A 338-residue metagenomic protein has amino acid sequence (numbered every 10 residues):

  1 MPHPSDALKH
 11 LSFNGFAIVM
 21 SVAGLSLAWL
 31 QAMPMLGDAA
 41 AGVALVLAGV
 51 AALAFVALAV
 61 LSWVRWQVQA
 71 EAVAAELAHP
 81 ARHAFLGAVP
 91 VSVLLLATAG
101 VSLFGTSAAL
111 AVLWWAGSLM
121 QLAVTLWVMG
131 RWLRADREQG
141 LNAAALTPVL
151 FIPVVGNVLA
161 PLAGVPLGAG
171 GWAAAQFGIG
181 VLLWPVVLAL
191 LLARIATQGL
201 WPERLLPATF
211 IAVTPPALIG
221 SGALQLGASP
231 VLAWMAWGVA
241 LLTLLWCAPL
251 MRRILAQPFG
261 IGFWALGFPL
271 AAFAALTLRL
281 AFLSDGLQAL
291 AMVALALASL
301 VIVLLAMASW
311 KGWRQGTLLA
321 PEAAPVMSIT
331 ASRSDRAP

Functional and structural regions predicted by a protein language model:
M1-A59, A306-W310, A324: N-terminal signal-anchor module of multipass membrane proteins
P2-A28, A70-A97, W114-G117, L133-L162 (+5 more regions): Juxtamembrane helix-loop boundaries in multi-pass membrane proteins
W29-V43, G100-L110, L162-A174, G222-L232 (+1 more regions): Helix-coil boundary and interhelical linker segments in multi-pass alpha-helical membrane proteins
L36-S107: Membrane helical hairpin/interfacial module
L45-A57, A109-L122, G171-V186, V231-L242 (+1 more regions): Structural signature of hydrophobic alpha-helical transmembrane segments
T98-W132: A generic, well-ordered mixed alpha/beta core segment in the N-terminal half of proteins
V124-V128, L162-A163, V186-I195, L218-Q225 (+1 more regions): Alpha-helical transmembrane segments in multipass membrane proteins, preferentially the mid-helix core
